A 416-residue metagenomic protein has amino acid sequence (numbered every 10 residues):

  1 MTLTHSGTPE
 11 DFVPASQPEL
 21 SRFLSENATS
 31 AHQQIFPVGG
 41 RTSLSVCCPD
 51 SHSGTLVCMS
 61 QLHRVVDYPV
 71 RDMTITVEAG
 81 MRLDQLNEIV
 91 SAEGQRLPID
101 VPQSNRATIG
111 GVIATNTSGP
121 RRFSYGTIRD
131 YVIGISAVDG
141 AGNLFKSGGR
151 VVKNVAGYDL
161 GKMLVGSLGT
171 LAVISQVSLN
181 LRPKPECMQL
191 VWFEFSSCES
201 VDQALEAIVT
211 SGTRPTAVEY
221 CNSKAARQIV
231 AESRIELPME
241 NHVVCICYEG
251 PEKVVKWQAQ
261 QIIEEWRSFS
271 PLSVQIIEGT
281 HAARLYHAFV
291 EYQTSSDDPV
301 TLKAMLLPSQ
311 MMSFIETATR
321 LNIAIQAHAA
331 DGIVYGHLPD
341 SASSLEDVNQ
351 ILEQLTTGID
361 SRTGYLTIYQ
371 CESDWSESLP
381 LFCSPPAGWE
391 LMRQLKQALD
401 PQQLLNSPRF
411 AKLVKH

Functional and structural regions predicted by a protein language model:
M1-T42, P271-V274, I359-S384: N-terminal accessory segments
T2-I35, S51, M59-N105, I113 (+3 more regions): N-terminal glycine-rich flavin-associated loop
E10-V13, I75-T76, Q189-E194, N241-K253 (+2 more regions): Short cationic amphipathic helices and targeting signals
G39-S43, D100-G110, K224, A411: Short, glycine/charge-rich beta-strand/loop segments that flank catalytic centers and engage negatively charged groups
C47-S53, S60, S104, S268-H416: Conserved glycine-rich FAD pyrophosphate-binding loop
Q85, C198-Q203, E252-Q260, Q310-E316 (+1 more regions): Short, conserved charged micro-motifs
A114, I133-T294: C-terminal substrate-binding/cap subdomain adjacent to the FAD-binding core in PCMH-type and related FAD-linked
